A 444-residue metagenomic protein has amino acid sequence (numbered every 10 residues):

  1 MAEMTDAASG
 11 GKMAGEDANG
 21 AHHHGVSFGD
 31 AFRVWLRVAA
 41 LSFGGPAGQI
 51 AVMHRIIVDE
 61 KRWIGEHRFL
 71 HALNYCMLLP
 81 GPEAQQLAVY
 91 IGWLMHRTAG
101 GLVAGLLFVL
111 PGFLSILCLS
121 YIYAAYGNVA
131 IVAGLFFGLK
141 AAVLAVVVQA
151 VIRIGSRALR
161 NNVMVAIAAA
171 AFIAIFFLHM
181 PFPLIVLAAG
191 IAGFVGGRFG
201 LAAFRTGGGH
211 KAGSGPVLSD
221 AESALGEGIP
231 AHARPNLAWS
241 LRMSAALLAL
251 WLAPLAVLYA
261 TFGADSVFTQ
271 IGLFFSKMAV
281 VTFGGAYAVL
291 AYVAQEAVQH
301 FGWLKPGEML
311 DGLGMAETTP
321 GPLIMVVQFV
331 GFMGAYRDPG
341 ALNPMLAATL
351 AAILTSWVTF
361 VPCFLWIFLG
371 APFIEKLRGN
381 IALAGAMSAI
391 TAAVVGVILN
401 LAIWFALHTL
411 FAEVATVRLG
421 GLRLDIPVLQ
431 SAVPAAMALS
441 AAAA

Functional and structural regions predicted by a protein language model:
M1-L79, E83, Y90-T319, L323-A444: Multi-pass membrane proteins that catalyze or facilitate reactions on polyprenyl-/lipid-phosphate substrates and their
